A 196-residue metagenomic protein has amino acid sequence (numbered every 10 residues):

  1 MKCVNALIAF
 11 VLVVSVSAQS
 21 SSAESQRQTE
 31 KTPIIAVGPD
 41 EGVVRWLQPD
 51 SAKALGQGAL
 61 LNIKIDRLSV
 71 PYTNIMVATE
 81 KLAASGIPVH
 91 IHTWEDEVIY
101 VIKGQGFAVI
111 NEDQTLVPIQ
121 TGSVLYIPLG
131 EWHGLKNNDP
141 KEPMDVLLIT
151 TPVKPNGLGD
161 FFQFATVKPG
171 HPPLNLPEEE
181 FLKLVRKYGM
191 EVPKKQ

Functional and structural regions predicted by a protein language model:
N5-S15: Bacterial N-terminal signal peptides
S20-N74, V167-Q196: A short, N-terminal "cap"/entry segment at the start of jelly-roll beta-barrel domains of the cupin/DSBH fold
I63, V77-T93: Conserved short histidine dyad/triad with adjacent acidic residue
S85, W94-G106: Glycine- and acidic-residue-biased ligand/ion/polar-headgroup-sensing regions
I87-P88, G104-V109, L125: Short beta-strand segments in beta-sandwich/barrel cores
P88-T93, I110, V117, K136-N138: Short histidine-centered beta-strand/loop micro-motifs that create catalytic or ligand/metal-coordination sites
D113-L129: Short acidic-glycine-tyrosine-enriched beta hairpin
L129-L158: Ligand-binding loop in jelly-roll beta-barrel domains
